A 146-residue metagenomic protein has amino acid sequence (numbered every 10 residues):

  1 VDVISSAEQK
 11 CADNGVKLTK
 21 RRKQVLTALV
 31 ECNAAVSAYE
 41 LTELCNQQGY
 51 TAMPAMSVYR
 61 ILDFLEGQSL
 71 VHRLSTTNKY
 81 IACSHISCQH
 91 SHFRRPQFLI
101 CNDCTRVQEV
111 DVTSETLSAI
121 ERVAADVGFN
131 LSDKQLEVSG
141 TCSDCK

Functional and structural regions predicted by a protein language model:
V1-L26: Short alpha-helical segments that sit at the start of domains
L29, V58-Q68: Basic amphipathic alpha-helical segments that dock to polyanions
L29-E31, E43: Short, contiguous, helix-prone interaction/anchoring segments in small proteins
C32-S37: Short capping segments at the starts of secondary-structure elements
E40-N46: A short acidic, leucine-rich amphipathic alpha-helix
G67-K146: Non-DNA-binding regulatory cores of transcription-related proteins, predominantly C-terminal effector-binding
